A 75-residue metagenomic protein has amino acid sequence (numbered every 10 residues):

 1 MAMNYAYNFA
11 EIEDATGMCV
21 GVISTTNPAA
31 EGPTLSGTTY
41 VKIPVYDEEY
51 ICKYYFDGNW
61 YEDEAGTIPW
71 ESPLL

Functional and structural regions predicted by a protein language model:
M1-L75: Interaction-interface detector
